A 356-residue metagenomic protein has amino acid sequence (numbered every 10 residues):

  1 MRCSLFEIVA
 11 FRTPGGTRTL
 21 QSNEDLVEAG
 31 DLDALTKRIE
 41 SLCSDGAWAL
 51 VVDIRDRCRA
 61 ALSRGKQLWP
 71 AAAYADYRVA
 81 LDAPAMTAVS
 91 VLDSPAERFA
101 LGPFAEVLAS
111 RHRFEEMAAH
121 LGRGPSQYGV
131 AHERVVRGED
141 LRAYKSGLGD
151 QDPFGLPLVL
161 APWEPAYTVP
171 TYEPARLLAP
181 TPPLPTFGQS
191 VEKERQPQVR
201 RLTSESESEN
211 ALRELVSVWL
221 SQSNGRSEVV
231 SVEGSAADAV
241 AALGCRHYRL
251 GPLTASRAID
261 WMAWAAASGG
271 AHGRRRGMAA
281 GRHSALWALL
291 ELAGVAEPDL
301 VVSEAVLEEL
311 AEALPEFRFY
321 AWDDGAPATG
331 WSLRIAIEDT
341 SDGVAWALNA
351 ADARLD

Functional and structural regions predicted by a protein language model:
R2, F11-R12, T17-E139: An N-terminal, globular interaction/scaffold subdomain
A83-V218, L348: Internal, hydrophobic cores of structured domains that mediate oligomerization or house catalytic pockets within large
V191-A328: Long, positively charged binding patches that form subdomain-scale interaction surfaces for polyanionic ligands
F317, R334, A345-W346: A broad, low-specificity signal marking well-ordered, structured residues that form hydrophobic/aromatic
A328-I335: Short, surface-exposed coil-to-beta transition loops
D339-G343: Short acidic-glycine loop/turn motifs at beta-strand connectors
A350-D356: Short, solvent-exposed aromatic-acidic interface loops
